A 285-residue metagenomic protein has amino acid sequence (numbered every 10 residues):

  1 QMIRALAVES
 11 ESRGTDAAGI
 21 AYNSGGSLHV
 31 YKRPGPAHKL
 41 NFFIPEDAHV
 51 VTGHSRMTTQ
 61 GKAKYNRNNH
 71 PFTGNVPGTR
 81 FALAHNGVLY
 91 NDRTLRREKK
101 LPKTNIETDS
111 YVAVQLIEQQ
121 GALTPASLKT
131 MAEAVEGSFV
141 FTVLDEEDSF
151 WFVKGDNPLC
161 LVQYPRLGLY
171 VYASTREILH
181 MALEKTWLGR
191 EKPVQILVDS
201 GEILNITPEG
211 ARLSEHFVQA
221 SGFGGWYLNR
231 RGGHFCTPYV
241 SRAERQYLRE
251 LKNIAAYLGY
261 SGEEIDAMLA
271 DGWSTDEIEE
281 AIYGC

Functional and structural regions predicted by a protein language model:
Q1-C285: Conserved short alpha-helical segments that host acidic/polar catalytic motifs at enzyme active sites
